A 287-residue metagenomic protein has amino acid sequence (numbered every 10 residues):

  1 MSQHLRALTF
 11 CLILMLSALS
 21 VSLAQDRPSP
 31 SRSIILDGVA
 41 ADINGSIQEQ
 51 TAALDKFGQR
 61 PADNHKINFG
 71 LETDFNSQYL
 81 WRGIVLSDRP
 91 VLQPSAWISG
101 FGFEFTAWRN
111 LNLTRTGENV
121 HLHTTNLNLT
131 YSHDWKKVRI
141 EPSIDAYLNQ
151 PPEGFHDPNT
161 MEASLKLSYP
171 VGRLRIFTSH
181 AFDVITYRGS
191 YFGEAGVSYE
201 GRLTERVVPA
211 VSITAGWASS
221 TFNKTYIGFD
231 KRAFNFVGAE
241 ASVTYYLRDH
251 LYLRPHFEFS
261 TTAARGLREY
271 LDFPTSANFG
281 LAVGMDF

Functional and structural regions predicted by a protein language model:
M1-N68: Cleavable N-terminal export/targeting peptides
R27, A96, F103-N159, A163: Outer-membrane beta-barrel channel domains
R27-D55, E72-F75, A163-G172, F177 (+6 more regions): Outer-membrane beta-barrel proteins and related beta-barrel translocases across Gram-negative bacteria
I47, G102, A181-F287: Outer-membrane beta-barrel transmembrane domain signature
D63-L71, P90-L92, F101-F103, T125 (+8 more regions): Outer-envelope beta-barrel architecture signal
L71-S77, A107-L111, Y131, P142-A146 (+5 more regions): Transmembrane beta-barrel strands of outer-membrane/channel proteins
E72, S95-S99, E104, T130-S132 (+4 more regions): Transmembrane beta-barrel domains of outer membrane proteins
W81-P90, N112-H123, Q150-N159, F182-F192 (+2 more regions): Solvent-exposed loop/turn segments connecting transmembrane beta-strands in outer-membrane beta-barrel proteins
